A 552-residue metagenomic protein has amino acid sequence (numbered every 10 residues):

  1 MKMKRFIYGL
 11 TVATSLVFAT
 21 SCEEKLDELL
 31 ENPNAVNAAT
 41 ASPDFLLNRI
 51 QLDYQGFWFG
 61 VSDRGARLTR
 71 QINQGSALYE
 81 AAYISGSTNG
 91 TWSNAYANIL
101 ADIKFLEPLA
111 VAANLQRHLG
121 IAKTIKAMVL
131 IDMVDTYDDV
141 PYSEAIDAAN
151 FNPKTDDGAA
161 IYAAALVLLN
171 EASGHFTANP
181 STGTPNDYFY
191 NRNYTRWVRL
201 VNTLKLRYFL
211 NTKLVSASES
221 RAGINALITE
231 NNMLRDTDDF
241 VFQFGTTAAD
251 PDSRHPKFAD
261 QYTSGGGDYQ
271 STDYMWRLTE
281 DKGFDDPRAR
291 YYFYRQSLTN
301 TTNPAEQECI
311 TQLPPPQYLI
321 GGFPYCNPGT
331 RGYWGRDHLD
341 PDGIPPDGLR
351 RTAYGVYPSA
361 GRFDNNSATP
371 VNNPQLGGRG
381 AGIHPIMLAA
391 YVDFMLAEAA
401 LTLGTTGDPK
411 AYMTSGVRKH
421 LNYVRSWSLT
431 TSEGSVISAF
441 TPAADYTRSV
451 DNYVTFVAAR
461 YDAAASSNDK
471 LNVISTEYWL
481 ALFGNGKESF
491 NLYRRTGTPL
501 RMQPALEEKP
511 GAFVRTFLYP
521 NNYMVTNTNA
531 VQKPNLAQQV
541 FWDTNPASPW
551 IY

Functional and structural regions predicted by a protein language model:
M1-T20: Sec-dependent bacterial lipoprotein signal peptides
V12, C22-E24, I50, A127 (+1 more regions): Terminal processing/anchoring signals of secreted or surface-associated proteins and related intramolecular
T20-L29, Q71-Y79, V134-Y142, G434-D451: Short, compositionally biased low-complexity segments
C22-T69, G75-L78, G86, G90 (+6 more regions): Membrane-proximal, proline-rich intrinsically disordered regions
F59-R67, D138-V140, R221, E488-N491: Beta-strand acidic-aromatic groove motif in beta-rich domains, primarily in extracellular
Q71-S428, A464-D469: Structured, solvent-exposed acidic/aromatic patches
H420-Y552: C-terminal functional modules
